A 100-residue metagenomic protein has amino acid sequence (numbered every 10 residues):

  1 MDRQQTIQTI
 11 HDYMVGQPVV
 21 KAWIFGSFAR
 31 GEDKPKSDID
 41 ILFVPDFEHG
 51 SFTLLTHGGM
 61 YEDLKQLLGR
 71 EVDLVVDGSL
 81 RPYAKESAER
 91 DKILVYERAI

Functional and structural regions predicted by a protein language model:
M1-K21, A29-P35, F47-I100: Catalytic core of pol beta-like nucleotidyltransferases
I24, I39-I41: A structural signal for short, well-ordered beta-strand segments
L42-D46: Short hydrophobic/aromatic beta-strand micro-patches that form the beta-sheet surface supporting nucleotide- or nucleic
